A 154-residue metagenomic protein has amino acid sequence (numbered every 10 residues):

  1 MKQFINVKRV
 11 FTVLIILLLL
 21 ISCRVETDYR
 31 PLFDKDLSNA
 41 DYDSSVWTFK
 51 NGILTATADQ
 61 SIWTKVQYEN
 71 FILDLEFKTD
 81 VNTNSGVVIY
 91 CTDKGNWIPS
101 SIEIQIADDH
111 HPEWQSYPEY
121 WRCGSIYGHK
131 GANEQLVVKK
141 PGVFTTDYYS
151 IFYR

Functional and structural regions predicted by a protein language model:
M1-K2, L17: Helix-centric, low-specificity signal for extended rod-like, repetitive segments
K2-F11: Bacterial N-terminal signal peptides that target proteins for export
V10-I16, D28, F33: Terminal low-complexity, poorly structured segments
I16-C23: Hydrophobic h-region of N-terminal signal peptides that target proteins for export in Gram-negative bacteria
C23-R154: Carbohydrate-interacting regions of secretory-pathway proteins
